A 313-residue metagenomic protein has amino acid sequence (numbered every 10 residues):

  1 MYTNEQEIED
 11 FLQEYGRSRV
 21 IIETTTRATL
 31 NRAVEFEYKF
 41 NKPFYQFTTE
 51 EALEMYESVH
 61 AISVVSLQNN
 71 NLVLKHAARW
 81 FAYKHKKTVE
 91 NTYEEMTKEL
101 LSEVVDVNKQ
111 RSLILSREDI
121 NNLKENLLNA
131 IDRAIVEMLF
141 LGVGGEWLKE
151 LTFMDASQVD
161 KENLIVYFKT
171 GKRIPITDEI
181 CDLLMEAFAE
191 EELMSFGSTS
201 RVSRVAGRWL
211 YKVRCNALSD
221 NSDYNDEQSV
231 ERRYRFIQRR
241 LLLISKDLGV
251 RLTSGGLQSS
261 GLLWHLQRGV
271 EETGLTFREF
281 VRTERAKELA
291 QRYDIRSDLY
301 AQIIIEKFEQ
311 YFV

Functional and structural regions predicted by a protein language model:
D10-V105: N-terminal core-binding DNA-recognition domain of tyrosine recombinases/integrases
T29-L30, I120, L128-R133, Y234 (+4 more regions): Short, leucine-enriched amphipathic alpha-helices that occur as contiguous helical runs
A61, N122-L127, M154-D160: Solenoid-like repeat scaffolds
S102-I120, T170-D182: DNA breakage-rejoining catalytic core of tyrosine-based enzymes
R117-G145: Basic, Lys/Arg- and aromatic-enriched nucleic-acid-binding interface segment
E137-N163: Short, charged phosphate-coordinating catalytic segments
F168-D223: Basic, alpha-helical nucleic-acid-contacting "clamp/cap" segments
Q238-I304, E309-V313: Short, basic (Lys/Arg/His-rich) helix/loop patches that form interaction surfaces in the mid-to-C-terminal regions
